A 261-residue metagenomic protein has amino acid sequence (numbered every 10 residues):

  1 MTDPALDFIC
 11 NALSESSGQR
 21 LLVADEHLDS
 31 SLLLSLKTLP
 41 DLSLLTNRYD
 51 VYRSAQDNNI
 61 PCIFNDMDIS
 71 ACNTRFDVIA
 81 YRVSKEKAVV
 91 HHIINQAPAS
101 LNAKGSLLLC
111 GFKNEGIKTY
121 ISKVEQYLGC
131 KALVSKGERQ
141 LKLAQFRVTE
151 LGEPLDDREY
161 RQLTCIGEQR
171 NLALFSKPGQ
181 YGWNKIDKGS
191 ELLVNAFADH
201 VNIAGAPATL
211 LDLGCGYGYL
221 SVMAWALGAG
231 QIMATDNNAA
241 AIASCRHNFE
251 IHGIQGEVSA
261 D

Functional and structural regions predicted by a protein language model:
D3-N59, K188-D261: Conserved SAM/SAH cofactor-binding pocket of Class I
S35-S43, N59-C62, S100-A103, Q126-K131: Structural alpha-beta junctions
N65-S70, D261: Conserved SAM/SAH-binding loop
D68-V78: A short acidic, Gly/Pro-enriched loop at the edge of an enzyme's catalytic core that lines a small-molecule cofactor
V78-V89: A short SAM/SAH-binding and catalytic strip from SAM-dependent methyltransferases
V89-G167: N-terminal auxiliary segments of SAM/dcSAM-dependent transferases
R139-G205: SAM-dependent Rossmann-like transferase core, predominantly class I methyltransferases with a strong bias toward
